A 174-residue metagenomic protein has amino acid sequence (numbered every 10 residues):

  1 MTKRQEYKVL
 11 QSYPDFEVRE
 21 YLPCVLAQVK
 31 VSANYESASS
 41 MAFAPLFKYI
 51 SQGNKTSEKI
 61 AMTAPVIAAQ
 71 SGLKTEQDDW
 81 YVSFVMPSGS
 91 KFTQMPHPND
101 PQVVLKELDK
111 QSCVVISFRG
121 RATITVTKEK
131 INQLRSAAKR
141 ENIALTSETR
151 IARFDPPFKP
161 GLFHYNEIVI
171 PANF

Functional and structural regions predicted by a protein language model:
M1-F174: A solvent-exposed interaction/effector surface
